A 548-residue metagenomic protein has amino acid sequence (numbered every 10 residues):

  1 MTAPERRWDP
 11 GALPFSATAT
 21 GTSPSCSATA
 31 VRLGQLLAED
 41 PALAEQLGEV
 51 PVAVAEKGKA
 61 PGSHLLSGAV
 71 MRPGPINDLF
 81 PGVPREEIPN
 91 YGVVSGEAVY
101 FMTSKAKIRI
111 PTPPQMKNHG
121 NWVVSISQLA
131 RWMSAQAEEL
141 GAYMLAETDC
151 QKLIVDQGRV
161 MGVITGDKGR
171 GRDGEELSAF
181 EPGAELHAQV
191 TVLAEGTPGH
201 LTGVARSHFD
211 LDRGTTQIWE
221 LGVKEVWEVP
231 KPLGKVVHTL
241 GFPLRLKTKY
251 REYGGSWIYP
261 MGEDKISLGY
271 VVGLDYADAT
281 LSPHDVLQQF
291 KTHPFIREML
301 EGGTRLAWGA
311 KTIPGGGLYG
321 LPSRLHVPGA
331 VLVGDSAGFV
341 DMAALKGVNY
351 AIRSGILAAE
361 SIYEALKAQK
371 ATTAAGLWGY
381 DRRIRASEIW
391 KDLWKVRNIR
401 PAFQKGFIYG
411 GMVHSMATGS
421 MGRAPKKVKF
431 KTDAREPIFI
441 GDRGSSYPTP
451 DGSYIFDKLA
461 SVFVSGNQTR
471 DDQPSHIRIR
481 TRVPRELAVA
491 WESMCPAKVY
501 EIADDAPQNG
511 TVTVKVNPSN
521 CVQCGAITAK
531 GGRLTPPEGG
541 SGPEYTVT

Functional and structural regions predicted by a protein language model:
M1-A17, G21, V31-A53, R170 (+4 more regions): Extreme N-terminal leader/targeting segments of oxidoreductases
R6, E45-V50, G338-A344, I356 (+3 more regions): Active-site-proximal substrate-binding core of FAD-dependent oxidoreductases
T29-R32, L36, D40, A44-S104: N-terminal FAD cofactor-binding segment of flavoenzymes
R32-Q35, A44-E49, S127-W132, Q136-M299 (+2 more regions): Predominantly flavin-linked oxidoreductase catalytic cores and closely associated redox partners
V123, S336-N349: Glycine-rich phosphate/pyrophosphate-binding beta-alpha loops
K311-G338, M342, A460-D472, R482-M494 (+1 more regions): FAD-binding beta-loop-beta segment adjacent to the flavin cofactor pocket
A402-S453: C-terminal auxiliary extensions adjacent to catalytic cores
A488-T548: Iron-sulfur cluster-binding cysteine motifs and their immediate structural context in ferredoxin-like electron-transfer
